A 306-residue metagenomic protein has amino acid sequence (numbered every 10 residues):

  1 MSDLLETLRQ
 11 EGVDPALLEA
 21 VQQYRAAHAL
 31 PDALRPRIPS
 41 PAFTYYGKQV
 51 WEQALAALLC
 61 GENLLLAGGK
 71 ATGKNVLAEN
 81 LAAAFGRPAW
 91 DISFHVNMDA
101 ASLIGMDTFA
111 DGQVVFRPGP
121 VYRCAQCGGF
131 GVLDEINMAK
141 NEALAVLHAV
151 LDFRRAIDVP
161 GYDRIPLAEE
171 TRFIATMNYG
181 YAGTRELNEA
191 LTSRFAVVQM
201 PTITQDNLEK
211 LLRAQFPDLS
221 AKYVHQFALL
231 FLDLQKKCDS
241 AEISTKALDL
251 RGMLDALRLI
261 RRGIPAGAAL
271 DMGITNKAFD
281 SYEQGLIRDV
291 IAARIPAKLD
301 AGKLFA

Functional and structural regions predicted by a protein language model:
M1-A306: C-terminal regulatory/interaction module of P-loop NTP-utilizing enzymes
